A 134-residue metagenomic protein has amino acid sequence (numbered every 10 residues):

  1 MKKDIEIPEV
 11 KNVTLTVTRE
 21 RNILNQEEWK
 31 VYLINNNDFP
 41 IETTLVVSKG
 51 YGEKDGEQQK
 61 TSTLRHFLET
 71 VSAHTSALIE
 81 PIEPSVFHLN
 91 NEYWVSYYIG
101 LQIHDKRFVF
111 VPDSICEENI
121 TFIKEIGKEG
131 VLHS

Functional and structural regions predicted by a protein language model:
K2-E6, E80-S134: Terminal connector regions
I7-L24: N-terminal edge beta-strand
N22-V31, T75, I79-E80: Contiguous beta-strand segments within globular domains
E27, V31-E42: Asparagine-centered strand-capping/turn motif at beta-strand->loop junctions
N36-P40, V71-A73, I99-I103: A short, structured loop/turn motif at beta-sheet edges
D38-D55: Short acidic, flexible loop segments centered on an aromatic residue
K54-H88: Intrinsically disordered, low-complexity Pro/Gly/Ser/Thr-rich segments with frequent PxxP/GP/PP motifs and embedded
